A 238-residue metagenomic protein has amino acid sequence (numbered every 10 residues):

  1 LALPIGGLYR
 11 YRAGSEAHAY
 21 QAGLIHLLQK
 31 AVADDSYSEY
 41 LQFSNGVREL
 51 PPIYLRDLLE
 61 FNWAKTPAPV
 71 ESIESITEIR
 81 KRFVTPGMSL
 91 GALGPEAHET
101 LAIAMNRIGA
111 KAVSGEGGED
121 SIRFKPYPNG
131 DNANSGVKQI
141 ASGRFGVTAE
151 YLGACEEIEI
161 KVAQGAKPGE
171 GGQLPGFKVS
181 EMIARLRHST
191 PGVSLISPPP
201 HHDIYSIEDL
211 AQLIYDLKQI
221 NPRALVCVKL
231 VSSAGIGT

Functional and structural regions predicted by a protein language model:
L1, A17, V113, I122-R123 (+2 more regions): Glycine-rich phosphate/ribose-binding loops and adjacent secondary-structure elements that form binding surfaces
L1-R185: Conserved, well-structured core domains of diverse proteins
I79-T85, P168, R185-H201, K218-R223: Gly-rich Lys/Arg/Thr-decorated short loops/hinges at beta-loop-alpha junctions or inter-strand turns that position
V84-P95, Q164, Q173, S197-S206 (+1 more regions): Active-site mouth loops of central-metabolism enzymes
